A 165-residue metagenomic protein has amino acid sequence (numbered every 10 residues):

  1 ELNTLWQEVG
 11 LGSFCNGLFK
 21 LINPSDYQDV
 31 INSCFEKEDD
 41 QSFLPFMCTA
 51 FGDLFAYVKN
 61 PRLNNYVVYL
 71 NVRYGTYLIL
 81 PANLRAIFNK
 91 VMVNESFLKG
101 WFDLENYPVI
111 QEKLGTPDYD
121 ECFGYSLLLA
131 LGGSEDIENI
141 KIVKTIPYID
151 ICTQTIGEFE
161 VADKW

Functional and structural regions predicted by a protein language model:
E1-N64, V68, E121-W165: A surface-exposed partner-binding patch
G17-L18, Y77, I110: Bulky hydrophobic/aromatic packing residues
Y66-F102: Compact, glycine/acidic-enriched structural inserts
F88-I146: An amphipathic alpha-helical core segment
